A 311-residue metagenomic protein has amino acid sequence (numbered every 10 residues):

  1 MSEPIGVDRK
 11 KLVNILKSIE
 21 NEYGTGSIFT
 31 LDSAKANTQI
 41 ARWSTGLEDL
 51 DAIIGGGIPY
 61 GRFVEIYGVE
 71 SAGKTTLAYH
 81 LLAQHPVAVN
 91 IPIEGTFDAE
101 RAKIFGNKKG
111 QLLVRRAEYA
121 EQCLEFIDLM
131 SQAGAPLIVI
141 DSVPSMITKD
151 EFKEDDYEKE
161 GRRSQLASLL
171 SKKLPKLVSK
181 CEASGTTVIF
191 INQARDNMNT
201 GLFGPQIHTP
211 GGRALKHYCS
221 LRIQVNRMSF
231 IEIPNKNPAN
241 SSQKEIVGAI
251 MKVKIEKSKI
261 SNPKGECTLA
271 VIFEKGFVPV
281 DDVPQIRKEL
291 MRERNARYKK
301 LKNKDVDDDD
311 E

Functional and structural regions predicted by a protein language model:
S2-T30, I231-E311: C-terminal regions of RecA-like/P-loop NTPase motor modules
E3-L112, L124-Q132: The Walker A/P-loop phosphate-binding site
V7-N14, T38, T45, G61 (+10 more regions): Charged, alpha-helix-enriched surfaces in structured cytosolic catalytic cores of large nucleotide-utilizing machines
I19-S27, G57, E70, H85 (+10 more regions): Conserved NTP-handling cores and scaffolds of large molecular machines
G24, L50, A102, D141 (+3 more regions): Residue-level signature of catalytic and energy-coupling elements of molecular machines, predominantly ATP/GTP-dependent
F63-E65, V87, P136-V139, T187-I189: Residue-level preference for the first positions of well-ordered beta-strands
H80-L81, H85-K176, M291-E293, K302: Conserved inter-motif catalytic segment of the P-loop NTP-binding fold
R163-F277, D281-D282: Phosphate-binding/switch region of NTP-binding enzymes
